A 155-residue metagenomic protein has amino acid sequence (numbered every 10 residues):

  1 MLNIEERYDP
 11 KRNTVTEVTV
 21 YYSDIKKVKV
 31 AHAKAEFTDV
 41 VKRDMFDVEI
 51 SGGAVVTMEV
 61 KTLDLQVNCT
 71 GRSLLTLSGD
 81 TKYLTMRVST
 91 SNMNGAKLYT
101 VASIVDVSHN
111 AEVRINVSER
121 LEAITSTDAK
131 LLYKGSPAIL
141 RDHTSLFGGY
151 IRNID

Functional and structural regions predicted by a protein language model:
M1-S51, D64-N68, S78, K82-T85 (+2 more regions): Acidic (Asp/Glu) and glycine-rich low-complexity loops/linkers that are typically intrinsically disordered
L75-D155: Short, surface-exposed interaction patches in beta-rich subdomains that mediate adhesion/assembly near membranes
